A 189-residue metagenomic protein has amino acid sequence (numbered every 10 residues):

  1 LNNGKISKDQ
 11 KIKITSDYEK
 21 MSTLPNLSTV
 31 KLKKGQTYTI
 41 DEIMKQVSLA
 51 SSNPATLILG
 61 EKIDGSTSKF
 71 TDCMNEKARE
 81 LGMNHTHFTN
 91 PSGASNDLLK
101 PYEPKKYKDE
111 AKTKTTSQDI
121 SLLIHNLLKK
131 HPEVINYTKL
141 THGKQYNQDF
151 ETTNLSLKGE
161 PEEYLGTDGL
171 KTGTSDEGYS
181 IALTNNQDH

Functional and structural regions predicted by a protein language model:
L1, S28-E42, V47, L127-H142: Short N-terminal secondary-structure initiator segments
L1-D17, S22-T23, I120: Active-site SXXK
N2-K5, S48, S52, D64 (+1 more regions): Generic short alpha-helical segment signal, independent of protein family or function, capturing local helix propensity
S7-D9, P54, M83-H85: Short secondary-structure junction motifs
S16-Y18, Q36, S51, E61-I63 (+1 more regions): A mature extracytoplasmic/lumenal domain signature
M21-L57, E151-G169: Conserved catalytic neighborhood of penicillin-recognizing serine enzymes
E61-H189: Penicillin-recognizing serine hydrolase domain
